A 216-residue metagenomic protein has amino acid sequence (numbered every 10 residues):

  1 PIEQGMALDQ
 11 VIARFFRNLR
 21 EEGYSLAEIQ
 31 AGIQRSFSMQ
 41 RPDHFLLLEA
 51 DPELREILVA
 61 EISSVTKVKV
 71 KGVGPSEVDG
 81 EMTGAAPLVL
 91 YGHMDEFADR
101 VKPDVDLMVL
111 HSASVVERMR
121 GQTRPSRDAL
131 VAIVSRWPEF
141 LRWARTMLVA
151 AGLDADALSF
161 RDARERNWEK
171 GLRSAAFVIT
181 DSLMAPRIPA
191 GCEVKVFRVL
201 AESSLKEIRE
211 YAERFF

Functional and structural regions predicted by a protein language model:
P1-A50, L54: HTH-adjacent hinge/linker in prokaryotic transcriptional regulators
L47-F216: C-terminal regulatory/effector modules of DNA-binding transcriptional regulators
